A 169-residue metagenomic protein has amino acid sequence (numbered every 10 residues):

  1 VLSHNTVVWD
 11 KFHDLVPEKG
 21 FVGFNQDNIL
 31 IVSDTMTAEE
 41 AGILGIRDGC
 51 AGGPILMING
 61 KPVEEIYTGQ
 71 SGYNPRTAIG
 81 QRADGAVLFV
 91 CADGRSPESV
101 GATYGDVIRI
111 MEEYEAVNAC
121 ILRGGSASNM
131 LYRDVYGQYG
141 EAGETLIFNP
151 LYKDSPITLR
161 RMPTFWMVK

Functional and structural regions predicted by a protein language model:
V1-K169: Gly/Ser/Thr/Pro-rich low-complexity, intrinsically disordered segments
